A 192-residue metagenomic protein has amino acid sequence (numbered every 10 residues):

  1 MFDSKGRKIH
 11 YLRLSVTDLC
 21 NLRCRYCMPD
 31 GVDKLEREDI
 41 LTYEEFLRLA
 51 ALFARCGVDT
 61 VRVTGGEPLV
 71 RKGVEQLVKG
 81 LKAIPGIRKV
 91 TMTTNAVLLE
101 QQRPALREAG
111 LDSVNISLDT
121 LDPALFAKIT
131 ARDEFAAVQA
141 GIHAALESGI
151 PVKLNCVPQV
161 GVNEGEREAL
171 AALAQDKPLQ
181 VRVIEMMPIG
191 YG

Functional and structural regions predicted by a protein language model:
M1-Y11, A172, D176, M187-G192: Auxiliary Fe-S-binding modules of radical SAM enzymes
S4-E44, R55-C56: Canonical Radical SAM [4Fe-4S] cluster-binding loop centered on the CxxxCxxC motif and its immediate flanking residues
R23, E36, Q101, N163-G165 (+1 more regions): Intrinsically disordered, low-complexity acidic/polar segments
V32-E36, D122-I129, G190-G192: A short acidic, helix-capping loop that chelates divalent metal ions and anchors anionic groups
Y43-R62, R71-A174, R182: Radical SAM/AdoMet-radical enzyme domain recognition
E67: Conserved G/P- and acidic residue-centered "switch" motifs that form tight phosphate/ATP-binding loops in soluble
L179: Ligand-binding loop in jelly-roll beta-barrel domains
